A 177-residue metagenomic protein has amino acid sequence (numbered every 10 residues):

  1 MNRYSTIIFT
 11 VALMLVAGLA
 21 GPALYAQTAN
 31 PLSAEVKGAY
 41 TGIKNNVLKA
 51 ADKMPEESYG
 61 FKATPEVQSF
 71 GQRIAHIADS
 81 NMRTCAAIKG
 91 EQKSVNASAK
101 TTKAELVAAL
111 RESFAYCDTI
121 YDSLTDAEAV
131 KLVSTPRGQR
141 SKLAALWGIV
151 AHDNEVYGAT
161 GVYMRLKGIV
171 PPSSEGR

Functional and structural regions predicted by a protein language model:
M1-T6: Positively charged n-region of N-terminal signal peptides that target proteins for export
F9-P22: Bacterial N-terminal signal peptides
L24-A26: Boundary at the C-terminal end of the N-terminal hydrophobic targeting segment
K37-T41, N45-L48, E56-N96, S134-R177: Short, contiguous alpha-helical
D79-R83, T119, S123-D126: Glycine-rich, acidic and aromatic/proline-enriched surface loops and short helix-turn segments that act as binding
I88-L110, D122-A129: Amphipathic alpha-helical segments
S113: Aromatic-residue-lined binding/catalytic grooves and analogous aromatic/hydrophobic interfacial grooves in multimeric
